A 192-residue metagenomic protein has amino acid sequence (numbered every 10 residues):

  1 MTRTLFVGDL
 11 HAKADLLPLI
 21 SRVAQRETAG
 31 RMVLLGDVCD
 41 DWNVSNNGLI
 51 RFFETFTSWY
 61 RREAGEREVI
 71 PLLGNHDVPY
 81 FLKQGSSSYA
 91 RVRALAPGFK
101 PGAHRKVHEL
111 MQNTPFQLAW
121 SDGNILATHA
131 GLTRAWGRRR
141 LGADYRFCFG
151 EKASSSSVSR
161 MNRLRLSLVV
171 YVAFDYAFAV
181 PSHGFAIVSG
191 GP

Functional and structural regions predicted by a protein language model:
T2-R3, T28-R31, R67-E68, F116 (+1 more regions): Short coil/turn segments at beta-strand junctions that form active-site/ligand-binding loops
R3-H11, I125-G131: Active-site-proximal beta-strand elements of phosphoester/diester hydrolases
V7, A12-A94, F99: Core catalytic region of metal-dependent phosphoesterases/phosphodiesterases, especially metallo-beta-lactamase-like
D41-V44, V69-N75, K106-L110, A153-V169: Low-complexity, flexible helical/coil segments
E54-T57, H108-Q112, L126: A broadly conserved amphipathic alpha-helix scaffold signal in soluble, globular proteins
R67, L95-F116: Structural recognition of alpha->loop->beta junctions
Q84, V107-P115, G131, W136: Bulky hydrophobic/aromatic packing residues
A94-P101, Q117, D122-P192: Active-site-proximal loop/helix segment associated with metal-binding centers of metalloenzymes
